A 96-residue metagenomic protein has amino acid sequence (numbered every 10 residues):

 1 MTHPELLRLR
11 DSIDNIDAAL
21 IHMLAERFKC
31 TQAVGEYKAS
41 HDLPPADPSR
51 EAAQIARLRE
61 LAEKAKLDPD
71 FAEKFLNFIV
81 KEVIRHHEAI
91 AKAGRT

Functional and structural regions predicted by a protein language model:
M1-T96: Domain-level signature for soluble enzymes in the chorismate/prephenate branch of the shikimate pathway
